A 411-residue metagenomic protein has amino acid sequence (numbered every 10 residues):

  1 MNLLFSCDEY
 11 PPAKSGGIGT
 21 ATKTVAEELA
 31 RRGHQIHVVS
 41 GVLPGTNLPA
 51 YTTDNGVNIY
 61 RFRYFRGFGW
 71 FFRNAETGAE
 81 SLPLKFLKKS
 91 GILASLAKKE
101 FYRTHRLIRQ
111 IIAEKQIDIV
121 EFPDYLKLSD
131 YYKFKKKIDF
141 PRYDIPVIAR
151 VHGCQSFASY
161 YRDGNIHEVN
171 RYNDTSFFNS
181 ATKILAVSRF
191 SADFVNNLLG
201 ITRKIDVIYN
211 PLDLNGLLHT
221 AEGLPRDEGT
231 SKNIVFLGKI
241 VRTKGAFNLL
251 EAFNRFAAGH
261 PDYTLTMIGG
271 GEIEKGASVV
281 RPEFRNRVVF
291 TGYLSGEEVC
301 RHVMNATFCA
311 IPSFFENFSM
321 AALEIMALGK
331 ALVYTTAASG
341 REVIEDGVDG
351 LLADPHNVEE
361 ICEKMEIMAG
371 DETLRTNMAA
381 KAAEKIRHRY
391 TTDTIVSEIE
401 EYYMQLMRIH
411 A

Functional and structural regions predicted by a protein language model:
N165-I184: Membrane-proximal helix-turn-helix segments that form the acceptor-binding/catalytic region of lipid-linked
F190, P211: Carbohydrate-associated surface elements
P225-K244, L250-F253: Conserved donor-binding/catalytic core segment of Leloir-type glycosyltransferases
L237, T264-A277, G292-Y293: Glycosyltransferase donor-sugar binding loop
A277-E297: Nucleotide-activated donor-binding/catalytic signature segment of Leloir-type glycosyltransferases, i.e., the conserved
F314: Aromatic "clamp/platform" in nucleotide-sugar-dependent glycosyltransferases that forms part of the donor/acceptor
A331-Y334: Short hydrophobic beta-strand element within catalytic cores of glycosyltransferases and related nucleotide-activated
D346-G347, L351-V358, I367-E372: Conserved acidic donor-binding segment of nucleotide-sugar-dependent glycosyltransferases
